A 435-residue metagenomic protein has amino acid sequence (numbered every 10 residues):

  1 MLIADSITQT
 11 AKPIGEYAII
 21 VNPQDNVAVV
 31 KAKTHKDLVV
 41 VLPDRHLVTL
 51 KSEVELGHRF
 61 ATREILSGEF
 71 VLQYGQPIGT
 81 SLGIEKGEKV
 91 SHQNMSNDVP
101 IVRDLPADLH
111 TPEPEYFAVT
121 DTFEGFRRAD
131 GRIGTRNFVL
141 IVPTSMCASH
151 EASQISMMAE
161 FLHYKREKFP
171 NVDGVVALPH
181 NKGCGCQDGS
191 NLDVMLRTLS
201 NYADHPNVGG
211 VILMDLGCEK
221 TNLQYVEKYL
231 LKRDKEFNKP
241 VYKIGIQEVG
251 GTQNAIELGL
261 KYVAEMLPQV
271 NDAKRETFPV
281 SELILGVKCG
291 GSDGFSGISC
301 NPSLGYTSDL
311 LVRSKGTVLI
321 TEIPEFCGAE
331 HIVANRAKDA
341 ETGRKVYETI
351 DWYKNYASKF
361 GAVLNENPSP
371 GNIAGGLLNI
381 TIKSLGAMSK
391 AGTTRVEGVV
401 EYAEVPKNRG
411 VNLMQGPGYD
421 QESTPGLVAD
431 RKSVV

Functional and structural regions predicted by a protein language model:
L2-V435: Metallocofactor- and cofactor-centric catalytic cores in central/energy metabolism, strongly enriched
